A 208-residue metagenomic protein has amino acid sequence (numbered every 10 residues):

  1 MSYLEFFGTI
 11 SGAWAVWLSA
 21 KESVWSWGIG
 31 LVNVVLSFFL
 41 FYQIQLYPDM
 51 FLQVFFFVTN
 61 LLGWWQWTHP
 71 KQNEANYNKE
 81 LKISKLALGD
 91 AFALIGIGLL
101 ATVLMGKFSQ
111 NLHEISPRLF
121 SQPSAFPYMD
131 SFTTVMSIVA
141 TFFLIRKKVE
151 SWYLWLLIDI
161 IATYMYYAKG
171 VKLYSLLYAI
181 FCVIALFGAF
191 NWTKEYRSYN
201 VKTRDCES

Functional and structural regions predicted by a protein language model:
M1-S26, W67-E74, E80-S208: Polytopic alpha-helical membrane-helix bundles and their juxtamembrane interface segments in multi-pass membrane
G28, Q53-L61, F132-I138: Core segments of alpha-helical transmembrane spans in multipass integral membrane proteins
V32-I83: Hydrophobic/aromatic-rich structural module bridging two neighboring secondary-structure elements via a short loop
